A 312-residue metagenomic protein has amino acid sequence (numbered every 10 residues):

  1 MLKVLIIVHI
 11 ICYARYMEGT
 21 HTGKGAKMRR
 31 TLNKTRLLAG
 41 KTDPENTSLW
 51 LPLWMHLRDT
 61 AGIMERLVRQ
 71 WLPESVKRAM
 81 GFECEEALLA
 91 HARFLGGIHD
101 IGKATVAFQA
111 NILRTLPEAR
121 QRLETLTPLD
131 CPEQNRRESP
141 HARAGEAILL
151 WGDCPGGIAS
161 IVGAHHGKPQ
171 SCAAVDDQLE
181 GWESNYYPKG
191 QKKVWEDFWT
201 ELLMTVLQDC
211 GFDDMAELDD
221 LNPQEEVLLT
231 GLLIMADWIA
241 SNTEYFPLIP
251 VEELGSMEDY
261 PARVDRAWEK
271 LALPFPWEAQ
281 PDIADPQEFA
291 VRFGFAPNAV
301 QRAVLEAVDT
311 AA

Functional and structural regions predicted by a protein language model:
V4-Y16, K24-G25, R29-P281: Accessory nucleic-acid engagement/destabilization modules that flank
P281-A312: Conserved pre-motif I regulatory segment
